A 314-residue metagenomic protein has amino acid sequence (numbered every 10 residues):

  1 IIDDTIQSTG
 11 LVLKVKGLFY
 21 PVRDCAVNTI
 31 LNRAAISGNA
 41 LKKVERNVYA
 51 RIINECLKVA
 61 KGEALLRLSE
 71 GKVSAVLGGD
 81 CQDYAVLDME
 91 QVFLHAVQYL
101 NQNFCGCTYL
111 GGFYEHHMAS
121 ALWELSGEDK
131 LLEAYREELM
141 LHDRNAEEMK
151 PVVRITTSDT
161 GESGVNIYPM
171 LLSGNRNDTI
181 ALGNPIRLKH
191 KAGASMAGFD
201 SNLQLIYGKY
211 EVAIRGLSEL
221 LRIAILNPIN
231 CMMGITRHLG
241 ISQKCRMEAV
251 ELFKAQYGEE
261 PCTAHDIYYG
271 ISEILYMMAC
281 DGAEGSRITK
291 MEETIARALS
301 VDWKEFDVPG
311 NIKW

Functional and structural regions predicted by a protein language model:
I1-H95: Feature for intrinsically disordered/low-complexity regulatory segments and propeptides
L77-G78, Y84-W314: Intrinsic disorder/low-complexity polar-acidic segments
